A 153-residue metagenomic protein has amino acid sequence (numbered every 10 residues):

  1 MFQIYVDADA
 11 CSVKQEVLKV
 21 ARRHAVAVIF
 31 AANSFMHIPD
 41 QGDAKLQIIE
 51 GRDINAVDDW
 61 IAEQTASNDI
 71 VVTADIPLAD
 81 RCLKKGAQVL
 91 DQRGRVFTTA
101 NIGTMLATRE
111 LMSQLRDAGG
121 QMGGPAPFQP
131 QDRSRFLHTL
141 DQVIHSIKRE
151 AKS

Functional and structural regions predicted by a protein language model:
F2-S153: Nuclease catalytic cores that cleave nucleic-acid phosphodiester bonds, predominantly acidic two-metal-ion
